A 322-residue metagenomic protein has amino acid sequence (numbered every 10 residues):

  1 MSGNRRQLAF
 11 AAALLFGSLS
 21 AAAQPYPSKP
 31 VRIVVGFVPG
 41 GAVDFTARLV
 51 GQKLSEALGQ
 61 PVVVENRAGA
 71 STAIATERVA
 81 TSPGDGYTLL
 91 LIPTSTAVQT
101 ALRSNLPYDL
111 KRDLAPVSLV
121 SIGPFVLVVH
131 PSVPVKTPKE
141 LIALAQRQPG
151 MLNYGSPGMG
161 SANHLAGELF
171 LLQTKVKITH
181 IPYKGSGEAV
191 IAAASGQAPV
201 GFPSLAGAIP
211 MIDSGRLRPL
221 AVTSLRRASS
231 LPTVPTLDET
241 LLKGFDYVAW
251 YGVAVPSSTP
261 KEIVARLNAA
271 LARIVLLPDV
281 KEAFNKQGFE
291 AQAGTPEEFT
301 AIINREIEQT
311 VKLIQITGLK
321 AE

Functional and structural regions predicted by a protein language model:
N4-A9: N-terminal export leaders
F16-S20: N-terminal signal peptide c-region/cleavage motif recognized by signal peptidases
A23-R112, M151-N153, M159, K175-S204 (+3 more regions): N-terminal (or domain-start) structured segment
S28-P30, K261-E322: An extracytoplasmic/periplasmic, membrane-proximal ligand-sensing/linker region
T81-Y87, A101-E188, L237-E239, W250-A283: Hinge/capping helix and adjacent helix->loop/strand transition within the periplasmic-binding protein
T94-S95, P131, L205-A206, S224-L225 (+1 more regions): Short secondary-structure boundary segments
D109-L119, G155, K177-I181, P199-V200 (+2 more regions): Short beta-strand->loop
